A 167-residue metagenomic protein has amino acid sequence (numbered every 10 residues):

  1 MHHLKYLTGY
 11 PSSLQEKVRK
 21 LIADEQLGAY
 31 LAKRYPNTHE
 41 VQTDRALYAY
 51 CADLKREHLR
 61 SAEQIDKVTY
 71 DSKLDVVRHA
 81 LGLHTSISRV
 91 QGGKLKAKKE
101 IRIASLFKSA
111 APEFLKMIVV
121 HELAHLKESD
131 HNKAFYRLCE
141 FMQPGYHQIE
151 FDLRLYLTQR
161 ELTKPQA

Functional and structural regions predicted by a protein language model:
M1-K116, L126-A167: Active-site-proximal or metal-binding-adjacent scaffold patches in catalytic folds
V119: Histidine-centered acyl-transfer/condensation active-site motif and its immediate structural neighborhood
E122: Walker B catalytic acidic pair
